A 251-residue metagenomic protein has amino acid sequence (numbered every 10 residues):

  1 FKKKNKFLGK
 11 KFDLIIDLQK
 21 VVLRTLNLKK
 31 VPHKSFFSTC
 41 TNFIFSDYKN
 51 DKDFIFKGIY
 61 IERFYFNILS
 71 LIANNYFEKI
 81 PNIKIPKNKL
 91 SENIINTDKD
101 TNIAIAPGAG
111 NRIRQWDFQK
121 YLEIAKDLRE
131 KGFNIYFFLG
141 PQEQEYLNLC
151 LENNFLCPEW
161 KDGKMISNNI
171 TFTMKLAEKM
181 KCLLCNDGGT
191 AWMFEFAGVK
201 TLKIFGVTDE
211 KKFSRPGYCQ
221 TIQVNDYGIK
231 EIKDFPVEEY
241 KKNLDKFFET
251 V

Functional and structural regions predicted by a protein language model:
F1-V251: Catalytic machinery of carbohydrate-active enzymes, primarily nucleotide-sugar-dependent glycosyltransferases
